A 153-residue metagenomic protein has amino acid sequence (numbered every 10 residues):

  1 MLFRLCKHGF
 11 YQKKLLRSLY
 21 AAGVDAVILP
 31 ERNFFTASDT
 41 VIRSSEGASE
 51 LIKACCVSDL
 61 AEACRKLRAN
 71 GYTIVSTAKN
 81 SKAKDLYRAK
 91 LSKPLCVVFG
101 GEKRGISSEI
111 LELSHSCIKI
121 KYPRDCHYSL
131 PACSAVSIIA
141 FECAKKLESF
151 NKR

Functional and structural regions predicted by a protein language model:
M1-L86, S149-K152: RNA substrate-binding interface of SAM-dependent RNA methyltransferases
C6, C55-C56, C64, C96 (+4 more regions): Generic recognition of cysteine residues
L15, I106-I110, I139: Conserved sugar-transfer catalytic core signal across GT-A, GT-B, and GT-C glycosyltransferases
A21, T40-A48, L111-R153: Structured adenosyl-cofactor binding patch, chiefly the S-adenosyl-L-methionine
S45, K53, C64, K90 (+3 more regions): Solvent-exposed, flexible loop/coil residues
V75-S129: Active-site/ligand-binding-proximal alpha/beta "capping" segment
